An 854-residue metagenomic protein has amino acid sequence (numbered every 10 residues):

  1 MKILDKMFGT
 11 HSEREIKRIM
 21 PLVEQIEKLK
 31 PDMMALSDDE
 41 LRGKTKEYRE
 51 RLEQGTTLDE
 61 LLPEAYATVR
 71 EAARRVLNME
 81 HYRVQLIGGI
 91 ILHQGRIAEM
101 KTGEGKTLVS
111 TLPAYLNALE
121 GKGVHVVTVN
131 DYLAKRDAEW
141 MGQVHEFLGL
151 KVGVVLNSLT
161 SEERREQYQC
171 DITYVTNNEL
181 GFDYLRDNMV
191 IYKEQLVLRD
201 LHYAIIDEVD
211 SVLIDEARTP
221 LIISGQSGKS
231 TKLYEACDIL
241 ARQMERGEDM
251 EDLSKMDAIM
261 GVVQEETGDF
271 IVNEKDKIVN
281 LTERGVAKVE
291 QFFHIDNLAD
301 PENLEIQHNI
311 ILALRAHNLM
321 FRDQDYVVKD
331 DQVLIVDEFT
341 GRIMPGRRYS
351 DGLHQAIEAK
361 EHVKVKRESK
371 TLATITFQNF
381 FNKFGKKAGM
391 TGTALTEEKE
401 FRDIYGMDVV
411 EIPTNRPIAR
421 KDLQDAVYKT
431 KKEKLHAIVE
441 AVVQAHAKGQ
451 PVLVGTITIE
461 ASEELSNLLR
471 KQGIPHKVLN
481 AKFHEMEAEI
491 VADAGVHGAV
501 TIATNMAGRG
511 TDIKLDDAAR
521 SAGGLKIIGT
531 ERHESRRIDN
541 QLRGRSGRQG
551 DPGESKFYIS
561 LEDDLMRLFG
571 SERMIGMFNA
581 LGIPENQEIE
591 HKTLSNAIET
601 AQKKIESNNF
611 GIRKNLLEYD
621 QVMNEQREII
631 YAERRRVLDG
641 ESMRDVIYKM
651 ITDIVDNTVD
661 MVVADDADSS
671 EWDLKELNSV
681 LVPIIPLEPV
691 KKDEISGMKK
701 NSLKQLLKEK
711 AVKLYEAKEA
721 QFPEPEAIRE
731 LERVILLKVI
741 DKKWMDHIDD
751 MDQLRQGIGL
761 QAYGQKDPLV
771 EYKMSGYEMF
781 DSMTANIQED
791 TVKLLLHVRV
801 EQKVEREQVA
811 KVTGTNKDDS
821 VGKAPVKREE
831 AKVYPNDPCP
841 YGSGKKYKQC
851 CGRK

Functional and structural regions predicted by a protein language model:
M1-G582, Y631-A632, K649, D653: Conserved P-loop NTPase motor core
I91, C839-P840: Short alpha-helical segment immediately N-terminal to, or the first helix within, an HTH/HTH-like DNA-binding domain
E104, K845-K846: ATP-binding Walker
Y326-L334, T340-R348, Q549-G550, F557 (+2 more regions): Extended, charged helical/alpha-beta scaffold domains that provide interaction surfaces
K448-S462, D639-G640, K692-S696, P840: Short, Lys/Glu-rich amphipathic helical modules
L468-R470, P835-P838: Membrane-interface amphipathic helices and adjacent TM-edge segments
V833-P835, G844-K845: Processing junctions and N-termini across compartments
Y841, K848-G852: Cysteine-centered loop/knuckle micro-motif
